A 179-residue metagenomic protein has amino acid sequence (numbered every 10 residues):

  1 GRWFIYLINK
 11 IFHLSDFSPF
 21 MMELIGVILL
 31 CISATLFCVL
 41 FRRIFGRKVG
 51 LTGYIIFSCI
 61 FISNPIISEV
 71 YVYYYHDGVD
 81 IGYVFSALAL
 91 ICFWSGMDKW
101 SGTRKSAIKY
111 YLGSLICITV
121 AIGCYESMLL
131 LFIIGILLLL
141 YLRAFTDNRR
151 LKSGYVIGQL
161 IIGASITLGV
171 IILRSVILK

Functional and structural regions predicted by a protein language model:
G1-F20, L24: Short hydrophobic/aromatic helix or loop-helix immediately within or flanking a transmembrane segment in polytopic
R2, L29, V49-M97, G123-M128 (+1 more regions): Membrane-interface micro-motifs in multi-pass membrane enzymes
L24-R47, L88-C92: Transmembrane-helix motifs of polytopic, lipid-linked glycan transferases
F37-F45, C92-S101, L137-R149: Structural signal for the C-terminal ends of transmembrane alpha-helices and the immediately following loop
C92-T119, R149-I161: Short hydrophobic alpha-helices at membrane interfaces in multi-pass membrane enzymes
K109-E126, L131-F132, I136-L137: Membrane-interface alpha helices of multi-pass inner-membrane proteins
L131-L168, I172: Perimembrane helix-loop-helix junctions
S175-K179: Extracytoplasmic catalytic-loop and juxtamembrane helix elements of membrane-embedded, polyprenol/dolichol-linked
